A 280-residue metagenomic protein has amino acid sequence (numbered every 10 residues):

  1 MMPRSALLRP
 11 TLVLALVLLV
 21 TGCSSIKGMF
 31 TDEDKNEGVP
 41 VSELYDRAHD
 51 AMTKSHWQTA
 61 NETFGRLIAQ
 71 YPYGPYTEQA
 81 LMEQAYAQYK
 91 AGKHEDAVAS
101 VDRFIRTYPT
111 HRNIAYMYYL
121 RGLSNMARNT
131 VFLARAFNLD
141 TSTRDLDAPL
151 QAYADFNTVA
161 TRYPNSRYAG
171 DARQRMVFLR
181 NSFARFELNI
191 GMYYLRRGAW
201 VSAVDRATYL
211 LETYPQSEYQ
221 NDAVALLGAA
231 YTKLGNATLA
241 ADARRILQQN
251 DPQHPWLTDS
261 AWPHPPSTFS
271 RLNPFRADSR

Functional and structural regions predicted by a protein language model:
M1-L12: Bacterial N-terminal signal peptides that target proteins for export
M2, T21-G22: Intrinsic disorder/low-complexity segments
T11-T21: Bacterial N-terminal signal peptides
G22-R280: Acidic, polar-rich low-complexity tracts and alpha-helical solenoid repeat scaffolds
